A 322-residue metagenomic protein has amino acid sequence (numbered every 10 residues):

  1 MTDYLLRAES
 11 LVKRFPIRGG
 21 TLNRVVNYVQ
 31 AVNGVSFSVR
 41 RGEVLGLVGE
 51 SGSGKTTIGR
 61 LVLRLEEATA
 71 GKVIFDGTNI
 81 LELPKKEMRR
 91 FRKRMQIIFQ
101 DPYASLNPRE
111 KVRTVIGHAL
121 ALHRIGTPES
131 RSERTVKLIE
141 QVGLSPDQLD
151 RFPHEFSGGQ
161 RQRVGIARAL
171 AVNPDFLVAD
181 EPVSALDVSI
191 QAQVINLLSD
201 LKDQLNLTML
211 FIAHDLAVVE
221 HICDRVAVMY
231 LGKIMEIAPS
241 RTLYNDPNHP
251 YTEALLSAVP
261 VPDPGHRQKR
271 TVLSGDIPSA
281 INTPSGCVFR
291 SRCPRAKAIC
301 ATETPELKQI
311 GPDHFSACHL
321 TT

Functional and structural regions predicted by a protein language model:
D3-Y4, I17-N23, I237-T322: Short catalytic/signature loops enriched in Gly
T21-V26, I80-Q96, L122, E129 (+2 more regions): ABC ATPase NBD coupling module
G71-N79: Conserved ABC transporter NBD signature motif
T78-N79, S130-D147, E253-S257: Conserved ABC ATPase "signature" region
F152-F156, Q160: Conserved ABC ATPase signature
A171-D175: A short, proline-enriched helix->beta-strand linker immediately N-terminal to the Walker B motif in ABC-type P-loop
V178, P182-L186, I190-Q268: P-loop NTP-binding/switch modules centered on Walker-like glycine-rich loops
